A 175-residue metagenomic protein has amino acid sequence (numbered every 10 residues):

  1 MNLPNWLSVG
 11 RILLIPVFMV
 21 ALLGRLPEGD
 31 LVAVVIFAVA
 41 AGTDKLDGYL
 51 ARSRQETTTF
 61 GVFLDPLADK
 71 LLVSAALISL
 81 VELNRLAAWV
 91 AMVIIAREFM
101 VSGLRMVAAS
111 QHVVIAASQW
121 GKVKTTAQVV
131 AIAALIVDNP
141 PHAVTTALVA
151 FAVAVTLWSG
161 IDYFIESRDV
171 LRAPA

Functional and structural regions predicted by a protein language model:
M1-A175: Alpha-helical transmembrane bundles and membrane-interface segments of multipass inner-membrane proteins
